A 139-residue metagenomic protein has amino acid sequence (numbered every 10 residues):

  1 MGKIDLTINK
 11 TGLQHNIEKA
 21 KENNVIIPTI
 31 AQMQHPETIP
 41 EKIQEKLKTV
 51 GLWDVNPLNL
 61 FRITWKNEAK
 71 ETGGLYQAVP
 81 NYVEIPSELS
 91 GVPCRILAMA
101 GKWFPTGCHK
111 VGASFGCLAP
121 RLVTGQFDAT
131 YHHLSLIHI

Functional and structural regions predicted by a protein language model:
M1-I137: PLP-dependent amino-acid enzyme catalytic core
